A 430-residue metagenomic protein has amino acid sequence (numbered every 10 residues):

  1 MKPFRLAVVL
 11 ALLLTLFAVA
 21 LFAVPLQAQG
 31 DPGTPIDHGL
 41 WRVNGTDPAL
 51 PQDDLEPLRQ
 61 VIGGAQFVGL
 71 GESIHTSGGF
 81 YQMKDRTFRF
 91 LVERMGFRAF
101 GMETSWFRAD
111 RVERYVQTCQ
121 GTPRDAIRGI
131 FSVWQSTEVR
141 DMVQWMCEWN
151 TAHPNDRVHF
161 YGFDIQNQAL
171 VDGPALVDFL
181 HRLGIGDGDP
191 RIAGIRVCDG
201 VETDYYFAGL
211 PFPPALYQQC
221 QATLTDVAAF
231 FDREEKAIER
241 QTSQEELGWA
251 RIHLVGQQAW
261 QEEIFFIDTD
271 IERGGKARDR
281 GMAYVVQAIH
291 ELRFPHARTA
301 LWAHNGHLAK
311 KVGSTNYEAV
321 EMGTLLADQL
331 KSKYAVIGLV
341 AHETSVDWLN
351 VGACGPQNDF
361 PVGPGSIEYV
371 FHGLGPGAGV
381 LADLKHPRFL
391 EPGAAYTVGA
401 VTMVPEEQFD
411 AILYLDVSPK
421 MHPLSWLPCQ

Functional and structural regions predicted by a protein language model:
M1-R5: Positively charged n-region of N-terminal signal peptides that target proteins for export
V9-A23: Bacterial N-terminal signal peptides
V24-Q430: Structured catalytic-domain cores with a bias toward divalent-metal coordination
